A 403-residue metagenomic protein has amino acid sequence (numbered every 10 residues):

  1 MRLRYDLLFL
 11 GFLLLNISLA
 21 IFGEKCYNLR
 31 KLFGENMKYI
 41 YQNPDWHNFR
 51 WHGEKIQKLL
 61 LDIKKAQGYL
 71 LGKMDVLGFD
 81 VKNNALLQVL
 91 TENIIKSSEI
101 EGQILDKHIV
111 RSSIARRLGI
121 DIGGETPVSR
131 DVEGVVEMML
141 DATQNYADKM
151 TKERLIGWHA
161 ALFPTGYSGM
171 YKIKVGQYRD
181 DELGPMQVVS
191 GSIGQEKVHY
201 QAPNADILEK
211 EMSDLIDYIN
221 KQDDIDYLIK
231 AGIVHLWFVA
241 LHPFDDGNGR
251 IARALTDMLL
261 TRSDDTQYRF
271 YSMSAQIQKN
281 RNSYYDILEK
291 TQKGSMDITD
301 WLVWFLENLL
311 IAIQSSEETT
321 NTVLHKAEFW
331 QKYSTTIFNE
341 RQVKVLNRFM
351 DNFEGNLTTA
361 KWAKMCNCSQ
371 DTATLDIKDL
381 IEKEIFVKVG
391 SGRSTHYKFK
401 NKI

Functional and structural regions predicted by a protein language model:
R2-I403: FIC/Doc superfamily catalytic core
